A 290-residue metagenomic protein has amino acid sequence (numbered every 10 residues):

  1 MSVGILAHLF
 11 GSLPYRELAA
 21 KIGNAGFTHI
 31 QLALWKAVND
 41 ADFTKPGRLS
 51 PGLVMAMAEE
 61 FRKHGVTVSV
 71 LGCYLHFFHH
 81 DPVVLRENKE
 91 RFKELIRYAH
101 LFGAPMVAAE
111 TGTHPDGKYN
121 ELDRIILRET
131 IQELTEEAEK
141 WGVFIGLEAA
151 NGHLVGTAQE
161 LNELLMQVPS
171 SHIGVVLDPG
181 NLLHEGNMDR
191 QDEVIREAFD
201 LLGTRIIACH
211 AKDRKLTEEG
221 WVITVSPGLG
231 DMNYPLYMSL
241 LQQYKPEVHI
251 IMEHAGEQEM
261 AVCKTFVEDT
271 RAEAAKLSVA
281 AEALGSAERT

Functional and structural regions predicted by a protein language model:
S2, I30, L71, L122 (+3 more regions): Acidic/histidine-rich catalytic cores of soluble enzymes
L6-F10, A33-A37, C73-H76, G112-H114 (+4 more regions): Active-site beta-loop-alpha junctions enriched in small/polar residues
G11-I22, R86-R97, Q191-F199: Short, acidic/polar
R16-A37, G103: Catalytic domains of carbohydrate-active enzymes, especially glycoside hydrolases
R16-E17, M55-H64, F77-L177, A281-L284: Active-site acidic/histidine proton-transfer and metal-coordination neighborhood in alpha/beta enzyme cores
I22, I30, F61, A99 (+5 more regions): Conserved, mostly hydrophobic/aromatic
F27, V66, A99, A104 (+2 more regions): A structural motif
A33-A56, H114-K118: Glycine-rich, proline-tolerant flexible connector loops at the mouths of alpha/beta enzymes
